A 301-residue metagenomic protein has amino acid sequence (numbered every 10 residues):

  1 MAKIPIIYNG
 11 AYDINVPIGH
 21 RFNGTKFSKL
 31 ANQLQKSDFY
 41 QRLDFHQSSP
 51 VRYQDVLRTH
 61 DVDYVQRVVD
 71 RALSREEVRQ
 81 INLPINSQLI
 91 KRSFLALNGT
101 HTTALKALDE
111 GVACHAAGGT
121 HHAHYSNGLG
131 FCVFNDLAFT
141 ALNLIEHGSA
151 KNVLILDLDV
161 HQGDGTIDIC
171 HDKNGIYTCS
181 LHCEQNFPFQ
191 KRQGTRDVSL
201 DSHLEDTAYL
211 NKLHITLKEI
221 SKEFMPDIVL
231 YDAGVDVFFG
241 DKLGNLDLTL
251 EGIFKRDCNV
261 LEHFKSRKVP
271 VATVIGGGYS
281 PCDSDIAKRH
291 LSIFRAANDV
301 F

Functional and structural regions predicted by a protein language model:
M1-V51: N-terminal low-complexity, Ser/Thr- and acidic-residue-enriched intrinsically disordered segments
F22-T25, K29, V51, H60-D63 (+2 more regions): Generic alpha-helix structural propensity
Q41-Y53, A272-P281: Acidic carboxylate-rich catalytic motifs and surrounding loops in phosphoryl-/glycosyl-chemistry enzymes
H46, L57, H115: Short, conserved beta-strand segments within well-ordered enzyme catalytic domains that often line or immediately flank
S49-L73: Charged, often glycine-rich, active-site loop that binds/positions anionic groups
V68, A72-F301: A general "terminal functional-core" signal
